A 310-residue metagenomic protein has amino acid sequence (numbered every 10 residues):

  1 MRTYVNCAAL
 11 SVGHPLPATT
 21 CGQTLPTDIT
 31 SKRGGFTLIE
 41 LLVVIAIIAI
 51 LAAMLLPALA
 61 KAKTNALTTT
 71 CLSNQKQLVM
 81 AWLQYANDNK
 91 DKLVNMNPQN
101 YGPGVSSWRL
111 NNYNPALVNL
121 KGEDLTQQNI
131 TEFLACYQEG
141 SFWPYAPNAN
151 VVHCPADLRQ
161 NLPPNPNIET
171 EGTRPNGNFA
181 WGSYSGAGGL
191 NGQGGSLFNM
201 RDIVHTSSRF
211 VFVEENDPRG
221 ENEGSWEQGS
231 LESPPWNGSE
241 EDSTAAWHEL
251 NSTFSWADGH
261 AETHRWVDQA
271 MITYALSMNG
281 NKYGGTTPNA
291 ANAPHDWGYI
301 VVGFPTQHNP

Functional and structural regions predicted by a protein language model:
M1-L38: N-terminal leader/signal peptides at the extreme start of proteins
Y4, I39-L42, H308-P310: Enriched but not universal
V5, S31, I39, A60-A62 (+2 more regions): Generic cytosolic/nucleocytoplasmic N-terminal low-complexity/intrinsically disordered segments
N6, G13, V44-I45, N119 (+1 more regions): N-terminal non-cleavable signal-anchor helices
A9-L10, T19, D28, A53 (+5 more regions): Intrinsic disorder/low-complexity segments
S11, P17, P26, I39-V43 (+6 more regions): Compositionally biased amphipathic helical and low-complexity segments enriched in hydrophobic
T30-S73: Amphipathic alpha-helical segments typified by the pilin-like N-terminal helix that continues immediately C-terminal
C71-P310: Short, well-structured segments within or immediately adjacent to enzyme catalytic domains that line ligand-binding
